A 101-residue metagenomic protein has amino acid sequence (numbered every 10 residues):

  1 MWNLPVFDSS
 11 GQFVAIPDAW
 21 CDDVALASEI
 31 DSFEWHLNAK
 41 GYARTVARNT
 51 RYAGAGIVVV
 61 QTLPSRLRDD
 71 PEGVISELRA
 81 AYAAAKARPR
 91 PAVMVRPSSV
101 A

Functional and structural regions predicted by a protein language model:
M1-A101: Surface segments flanking catalytic/ligand-binding clefts of nucleic-acid enzymes
